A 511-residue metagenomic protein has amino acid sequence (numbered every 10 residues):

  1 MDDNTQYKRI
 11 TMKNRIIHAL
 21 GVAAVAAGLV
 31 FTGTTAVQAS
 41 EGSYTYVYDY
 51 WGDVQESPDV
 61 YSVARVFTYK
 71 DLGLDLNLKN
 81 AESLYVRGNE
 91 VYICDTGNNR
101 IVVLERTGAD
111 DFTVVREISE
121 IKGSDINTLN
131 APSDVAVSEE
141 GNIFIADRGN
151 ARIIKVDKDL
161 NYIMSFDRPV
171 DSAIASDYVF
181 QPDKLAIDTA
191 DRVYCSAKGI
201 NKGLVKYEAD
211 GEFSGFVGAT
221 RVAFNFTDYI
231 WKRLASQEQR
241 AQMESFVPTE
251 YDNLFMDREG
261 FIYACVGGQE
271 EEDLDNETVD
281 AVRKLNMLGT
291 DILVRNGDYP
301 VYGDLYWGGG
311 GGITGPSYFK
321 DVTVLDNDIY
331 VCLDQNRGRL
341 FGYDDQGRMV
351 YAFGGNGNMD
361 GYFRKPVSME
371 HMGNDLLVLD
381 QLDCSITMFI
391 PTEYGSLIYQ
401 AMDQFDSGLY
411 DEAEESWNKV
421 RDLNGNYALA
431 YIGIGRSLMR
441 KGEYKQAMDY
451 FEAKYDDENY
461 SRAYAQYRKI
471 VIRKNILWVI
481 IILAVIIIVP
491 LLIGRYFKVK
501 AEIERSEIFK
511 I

Functional and structural regions predicted by a protein language model:
M1-T11: Short, Lys/Arg-enriched N-terminal segments with co-localized hydrophobic residues within the first ~10-30 amino acids
D3-N4, R15, T35, K155: Intrinsic low-complexity/disordered segments
I10-G21: Bacterial N-terminal signal peptides that target proteins for export
V22-T32: Bacterial N-terminal signal peptides
V30-E41: Sec-dependent signal peptide cleavage junction
A39-Y410, E415-Y444, K454-Y455, S461-V479 (+2 more regions): Eukaryotic scaffold repeat domains enriched in small/polar residues
